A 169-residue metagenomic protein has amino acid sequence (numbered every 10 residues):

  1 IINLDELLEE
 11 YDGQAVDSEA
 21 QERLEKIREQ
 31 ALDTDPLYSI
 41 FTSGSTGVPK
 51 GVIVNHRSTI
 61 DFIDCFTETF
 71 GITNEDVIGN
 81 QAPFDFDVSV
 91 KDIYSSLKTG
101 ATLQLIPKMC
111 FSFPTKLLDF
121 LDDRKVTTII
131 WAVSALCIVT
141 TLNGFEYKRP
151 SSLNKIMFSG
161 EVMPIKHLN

Functional and structural regions predicted by a protein language model:
I1-I60, E68-G71, G100: Carrier-protein-dependent adenylate-forming modules in NRPS/ANL systems
Q21-L24, F111-T115, I165: Structural motif corresponding to alpha-helix initiation and N-cap regions
I27, L117, L168: Acidic, amphipathic alpha-helical patches
A31, I72, F145-S152: Short, conserved loop/helix-junction motifs that constitute active-site signature segments in enzyme catalytic cores
L32, I53-N55, D87, A132 (+1 more regions): GHKL-family ATP-binding catalytic core of two-component histidine kinases
P36, T42-S45, I78, F84 (+2 more regions): Conserved S/T- and glycine-rich ATP-binding loop of Class I adenylate-forming
K50-G79, P83, D87-T127: Conserved AMP-binding/adenylation subdomain of ANL enzymes
A82-D85, M109-C110, V126-E146, L153-L168: Adenylate-forming
